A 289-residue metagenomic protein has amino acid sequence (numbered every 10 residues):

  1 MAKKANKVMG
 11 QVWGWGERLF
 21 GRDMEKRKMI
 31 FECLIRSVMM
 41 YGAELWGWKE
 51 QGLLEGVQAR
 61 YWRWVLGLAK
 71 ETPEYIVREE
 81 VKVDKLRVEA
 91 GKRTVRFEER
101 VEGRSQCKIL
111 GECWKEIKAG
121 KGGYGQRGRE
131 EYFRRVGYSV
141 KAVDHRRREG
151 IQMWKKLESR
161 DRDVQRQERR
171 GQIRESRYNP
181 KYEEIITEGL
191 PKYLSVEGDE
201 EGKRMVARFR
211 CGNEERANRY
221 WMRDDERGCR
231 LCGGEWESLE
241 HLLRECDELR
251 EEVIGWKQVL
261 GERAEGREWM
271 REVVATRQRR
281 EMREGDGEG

Functional and structural regions predicted by a protein language model:
M1-G120, G128: Non-catalytic, peripheral interaction segments enriched in hydrophobic/basic residues
V8, E55, K82, R162-V164 (+2 more regions): Intrinsic low-complexity/disordered segments
G16, Y61, R87, R177 (+2 more regions): N-terminal regions of proteins, emphasizing targeting and processing segments when present
L19, E184-G289: Family-specific functional microsites
D23, R27, K49, R170 (+2 more regions): Conserved aromatic-histidine-acidic binding/catalytic patches
R93-R204, L260, V273-T276: Flexible, low-complexity interdomain linkers flanking nucleic-acid-processing modules
